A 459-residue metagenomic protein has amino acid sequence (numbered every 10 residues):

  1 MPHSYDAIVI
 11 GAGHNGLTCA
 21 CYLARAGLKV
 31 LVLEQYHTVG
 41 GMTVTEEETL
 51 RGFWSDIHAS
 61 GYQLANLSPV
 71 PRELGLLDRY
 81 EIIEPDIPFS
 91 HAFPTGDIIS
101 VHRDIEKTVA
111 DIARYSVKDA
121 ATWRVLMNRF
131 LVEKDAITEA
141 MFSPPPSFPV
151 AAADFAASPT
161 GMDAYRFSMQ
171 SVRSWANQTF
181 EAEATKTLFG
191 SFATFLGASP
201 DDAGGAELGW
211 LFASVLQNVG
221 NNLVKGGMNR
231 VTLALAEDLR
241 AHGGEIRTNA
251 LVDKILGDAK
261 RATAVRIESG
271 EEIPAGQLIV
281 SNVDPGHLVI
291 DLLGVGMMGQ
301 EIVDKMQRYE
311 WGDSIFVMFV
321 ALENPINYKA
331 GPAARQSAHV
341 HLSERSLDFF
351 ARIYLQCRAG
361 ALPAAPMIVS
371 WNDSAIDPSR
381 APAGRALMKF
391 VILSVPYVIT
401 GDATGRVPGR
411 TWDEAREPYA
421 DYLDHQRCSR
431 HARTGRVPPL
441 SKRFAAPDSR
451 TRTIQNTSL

Functional and structural regions predicted by a protein language model:
P2-T138: N-terminal glycine-rich phosphate/pyrophosphate-binding loop and immediately adjacent elements
P94-A203: Rossmann-like flavin
P94-G96, P200-G204, L256-T263, G384: A short, glycine/Asx- and small/polar-enriched loop/turn that sits immediately N-terminal to a beta-strand
K107, R114, G286-D291, A321-E323 (+1 more regions): Conserved FAD/dinucleotide-binding core of flavoprotein oxidoreductases
A182, K186-S199, P363-W371, S429-L459: A glycine-rich dinucleotide-binding beta-alpha-beta segment and adjacent secondary-structure elements that constitute
L211-S269: Helical element adjacent to the flavin cofactor pocket in flavoenzyme catalytic cores
D253-P382: Mid-domain catalytic core of redox enzymes that form a hydrophobic substrate pocket/lid adjacent to a catalytic redox
P325-I326, R358-P363, P408-P447: Flavin-binding catalytic cores
